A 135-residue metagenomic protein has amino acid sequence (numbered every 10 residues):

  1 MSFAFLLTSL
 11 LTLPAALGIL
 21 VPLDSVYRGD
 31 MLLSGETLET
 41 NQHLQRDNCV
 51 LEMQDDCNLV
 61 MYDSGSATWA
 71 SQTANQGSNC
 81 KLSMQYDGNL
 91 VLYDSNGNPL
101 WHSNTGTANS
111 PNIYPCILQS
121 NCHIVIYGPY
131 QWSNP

Functional and structural regions predicted by a protein language model:
F3-P135: Beta-rich ligand-binding surfaces for carbohydrates and other polyanions
